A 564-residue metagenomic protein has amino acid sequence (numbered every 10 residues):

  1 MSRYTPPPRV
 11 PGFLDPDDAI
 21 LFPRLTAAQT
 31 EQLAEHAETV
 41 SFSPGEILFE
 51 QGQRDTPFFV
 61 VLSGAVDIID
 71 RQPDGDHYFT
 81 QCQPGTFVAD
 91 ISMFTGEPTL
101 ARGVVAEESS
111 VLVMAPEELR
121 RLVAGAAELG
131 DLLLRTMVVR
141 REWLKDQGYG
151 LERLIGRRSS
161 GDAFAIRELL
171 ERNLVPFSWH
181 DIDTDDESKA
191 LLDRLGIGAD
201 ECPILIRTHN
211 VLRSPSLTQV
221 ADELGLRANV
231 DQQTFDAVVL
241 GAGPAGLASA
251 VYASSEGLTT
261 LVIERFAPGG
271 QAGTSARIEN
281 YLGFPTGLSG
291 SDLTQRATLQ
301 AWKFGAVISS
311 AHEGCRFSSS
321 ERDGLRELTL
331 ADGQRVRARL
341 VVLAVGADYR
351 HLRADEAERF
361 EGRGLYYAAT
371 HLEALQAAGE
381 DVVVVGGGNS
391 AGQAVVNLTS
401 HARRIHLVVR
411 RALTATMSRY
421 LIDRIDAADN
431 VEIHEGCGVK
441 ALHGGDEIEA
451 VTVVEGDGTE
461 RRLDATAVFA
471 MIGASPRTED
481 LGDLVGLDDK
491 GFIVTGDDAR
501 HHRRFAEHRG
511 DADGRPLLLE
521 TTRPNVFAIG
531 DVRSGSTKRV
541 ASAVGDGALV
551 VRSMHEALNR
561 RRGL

Functional and structural regions predicted by a protein language model:
M1-G156, S160-E168, R172: Cytosolic regulatory regions built on CNB/CRP/Popeye-like sensor folds
R24, F58, Q81, V113 (+4 more regions): Short aromatic/basic micro-patch
P57, A65, E108-S110, L325 (+7 more regions): Structural motif
S110, P176-S178, T259, V307-I308 (+2 more regions): Conserved beta-strand segments of alpha/beta enzyme cores
Y149, L154, R158-D185, L195 (+4 more regions): Beta1-alpha1 glycine-rich phosphate/pyrophosphate-binding loop at the start of Rossmann-like nucleotide-binding domains
L169, T184-L240, S255-E256, G273-T274 (+8 more regions): FAD-binding core/adjacent interface of flavoenzyme oxidoreductases
D231-P268, R353, E361, Y367-R419 (+3 more regions): Rossmann-like dinucleotide/flavin-binding elements
T294-A338, L343-V345, T399-D513, E556-L564: A Rossmann-like FAD-binding core segment of flavoenzymes
